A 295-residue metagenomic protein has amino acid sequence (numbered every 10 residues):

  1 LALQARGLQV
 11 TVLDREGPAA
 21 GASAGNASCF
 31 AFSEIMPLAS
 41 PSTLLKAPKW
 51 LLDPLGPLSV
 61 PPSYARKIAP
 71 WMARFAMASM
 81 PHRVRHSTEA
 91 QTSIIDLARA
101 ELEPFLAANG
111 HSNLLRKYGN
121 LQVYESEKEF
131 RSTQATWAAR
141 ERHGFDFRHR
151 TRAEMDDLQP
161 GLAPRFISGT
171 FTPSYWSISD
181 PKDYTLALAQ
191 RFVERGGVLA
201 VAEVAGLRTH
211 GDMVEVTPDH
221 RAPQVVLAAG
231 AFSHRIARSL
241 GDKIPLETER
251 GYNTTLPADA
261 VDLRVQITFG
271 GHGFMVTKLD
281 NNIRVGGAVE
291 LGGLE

Functional and structural regions predicted by a protein language model:
L3: Aromatic pocket-lining residues of Rossmann-like dinucleotide-binding sites
R6, L13-R15, N26-C29, E34 (+3 more regions): Active-site substrate-recognition segment that forms the wall of the catalytic cavity or substrate channel
D14, T151, A200-E203: Short loop/edge segments at beta-strand edges and connector loops that shape dinucleotide/nucleotide cofactor-binding
A19-S23: Short glycine-biased active-site loop of nucleotidyltransferases that positions the nucleotide triphosphate and helps
A27-R152: Dinucleotide-binding Rossmann-like beta1-alpha1 core, especially the glycine-rich loop that anchors the ADP
L121-E127, P173-Y175, E290-G293: Short beta-strand and adjoining strand-loop segment in the mid-core of the Rossmann-like NAD(P)-dependent dehydrogenase
R131-H143, L162-V216, H220-P223: Helical element adjacent to the flavin cofactor pocket in flavoenzyme catalytic cores
